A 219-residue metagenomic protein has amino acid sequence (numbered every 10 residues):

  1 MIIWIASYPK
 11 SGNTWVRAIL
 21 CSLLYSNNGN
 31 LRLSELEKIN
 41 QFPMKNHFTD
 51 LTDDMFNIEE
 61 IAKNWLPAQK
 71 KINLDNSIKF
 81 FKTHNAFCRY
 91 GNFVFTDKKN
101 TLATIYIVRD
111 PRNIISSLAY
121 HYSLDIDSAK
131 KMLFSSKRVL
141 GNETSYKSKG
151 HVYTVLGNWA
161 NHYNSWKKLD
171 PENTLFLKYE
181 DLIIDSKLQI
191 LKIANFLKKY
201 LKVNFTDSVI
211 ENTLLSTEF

Functional and structural regions predicted by a protein language model:
M1-L177: PAPS-dependent sulfotransferase catalytic domain
A6, D170-F196: Phosphate-binding beta-loop-alpha motif at adenosine-nucleotide cofactor sites
R17, R112-I115, K187-A194, D207-E211: An amphipathic alpha-helix signature
S22, Y120, N195-F196, S216: Residues within well-ordered alpha-helical secondary structure of globular protein domains
Y25-G29, Q189-V203: Non-catalytic, well-ordered alpha-helical segments in soluble enzyme domains
I210-F219: PAPS-dependent sulfotransferase catalytic core
